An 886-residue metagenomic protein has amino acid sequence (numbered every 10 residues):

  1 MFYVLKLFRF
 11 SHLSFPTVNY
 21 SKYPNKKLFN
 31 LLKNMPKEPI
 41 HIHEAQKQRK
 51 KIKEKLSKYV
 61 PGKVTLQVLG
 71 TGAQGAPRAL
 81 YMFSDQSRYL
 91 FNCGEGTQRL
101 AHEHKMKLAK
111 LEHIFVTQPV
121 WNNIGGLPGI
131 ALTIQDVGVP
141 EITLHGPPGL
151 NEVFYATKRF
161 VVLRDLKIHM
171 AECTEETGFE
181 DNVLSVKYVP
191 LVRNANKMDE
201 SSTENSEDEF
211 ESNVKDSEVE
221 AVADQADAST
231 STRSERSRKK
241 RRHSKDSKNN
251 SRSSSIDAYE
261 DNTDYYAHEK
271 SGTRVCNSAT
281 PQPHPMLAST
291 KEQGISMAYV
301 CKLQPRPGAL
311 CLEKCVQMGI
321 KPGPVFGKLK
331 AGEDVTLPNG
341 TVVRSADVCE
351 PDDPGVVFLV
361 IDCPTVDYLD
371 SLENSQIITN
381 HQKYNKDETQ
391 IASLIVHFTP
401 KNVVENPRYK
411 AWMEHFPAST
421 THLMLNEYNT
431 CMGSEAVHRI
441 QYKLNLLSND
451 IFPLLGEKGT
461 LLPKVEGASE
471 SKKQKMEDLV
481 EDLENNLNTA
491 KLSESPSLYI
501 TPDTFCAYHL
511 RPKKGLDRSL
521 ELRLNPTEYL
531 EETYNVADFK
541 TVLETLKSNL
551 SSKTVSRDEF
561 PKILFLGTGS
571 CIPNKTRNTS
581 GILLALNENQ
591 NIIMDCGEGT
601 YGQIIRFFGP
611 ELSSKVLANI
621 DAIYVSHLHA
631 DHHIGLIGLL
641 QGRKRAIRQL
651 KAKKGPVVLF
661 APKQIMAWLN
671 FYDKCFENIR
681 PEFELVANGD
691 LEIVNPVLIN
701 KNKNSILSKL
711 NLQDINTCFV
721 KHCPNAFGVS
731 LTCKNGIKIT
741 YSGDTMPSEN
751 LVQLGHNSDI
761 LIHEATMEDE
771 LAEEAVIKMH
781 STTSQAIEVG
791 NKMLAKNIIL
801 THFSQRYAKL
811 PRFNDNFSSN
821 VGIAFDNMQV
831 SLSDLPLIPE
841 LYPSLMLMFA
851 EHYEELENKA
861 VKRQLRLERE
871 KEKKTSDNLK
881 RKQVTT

Functional and structural regions predicted by a protein language model:
M1-T17: N-terminal chloroplast transit peptides
Y20-P61, Y81-F83, F179-L564, G581-L586 (+2 more regions): Metal-dependent phosphodiesterase/nuclease catalytic metal-binding core
L56-P140, L150-E152, A156-L166, C315-P322 (+8 more regions): Pre-active-site segment of Zn-dependent metallo-hydrolases
G70, Q86, E95, K105 (+18 more regions): Residues that form ligand- and interface-recognition hot spots within folded domains
F91-G94, L111-N123, G146-P147, V360-D367 (+9 more regions): Active-site neighborhood of phospho(di)ester-bond hydrolases with catalytic His/Asp-centered motifs
T143-P147, M170-C173, V396-H397, I563-F565 (+3 more regions): Extended hydrophobic secondary-structure segments that form protein cores and membrane-embedded regions
V162-E175, N678-V686: A glycine-rich helix N-cap at a beta->alpha junction
S818, A824-Q829: Canonical P-loop GTPase G-domain recognition
